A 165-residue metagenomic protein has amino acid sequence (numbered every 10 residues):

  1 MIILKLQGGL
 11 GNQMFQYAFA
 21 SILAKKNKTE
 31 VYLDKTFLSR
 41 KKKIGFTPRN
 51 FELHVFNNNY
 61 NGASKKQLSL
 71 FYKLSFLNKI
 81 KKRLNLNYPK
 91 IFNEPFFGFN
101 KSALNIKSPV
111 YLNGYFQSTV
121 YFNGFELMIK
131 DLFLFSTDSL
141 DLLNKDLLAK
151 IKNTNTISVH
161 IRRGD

Functional and structural regions predicted by a protein language model:
M1-R40: N-terminal pre-catalytic "stem/leader" segment of glycosyltransferase-like enzymes
G45-D165: Secretory-pathway luminal glycosyltransferase catalytic domains
